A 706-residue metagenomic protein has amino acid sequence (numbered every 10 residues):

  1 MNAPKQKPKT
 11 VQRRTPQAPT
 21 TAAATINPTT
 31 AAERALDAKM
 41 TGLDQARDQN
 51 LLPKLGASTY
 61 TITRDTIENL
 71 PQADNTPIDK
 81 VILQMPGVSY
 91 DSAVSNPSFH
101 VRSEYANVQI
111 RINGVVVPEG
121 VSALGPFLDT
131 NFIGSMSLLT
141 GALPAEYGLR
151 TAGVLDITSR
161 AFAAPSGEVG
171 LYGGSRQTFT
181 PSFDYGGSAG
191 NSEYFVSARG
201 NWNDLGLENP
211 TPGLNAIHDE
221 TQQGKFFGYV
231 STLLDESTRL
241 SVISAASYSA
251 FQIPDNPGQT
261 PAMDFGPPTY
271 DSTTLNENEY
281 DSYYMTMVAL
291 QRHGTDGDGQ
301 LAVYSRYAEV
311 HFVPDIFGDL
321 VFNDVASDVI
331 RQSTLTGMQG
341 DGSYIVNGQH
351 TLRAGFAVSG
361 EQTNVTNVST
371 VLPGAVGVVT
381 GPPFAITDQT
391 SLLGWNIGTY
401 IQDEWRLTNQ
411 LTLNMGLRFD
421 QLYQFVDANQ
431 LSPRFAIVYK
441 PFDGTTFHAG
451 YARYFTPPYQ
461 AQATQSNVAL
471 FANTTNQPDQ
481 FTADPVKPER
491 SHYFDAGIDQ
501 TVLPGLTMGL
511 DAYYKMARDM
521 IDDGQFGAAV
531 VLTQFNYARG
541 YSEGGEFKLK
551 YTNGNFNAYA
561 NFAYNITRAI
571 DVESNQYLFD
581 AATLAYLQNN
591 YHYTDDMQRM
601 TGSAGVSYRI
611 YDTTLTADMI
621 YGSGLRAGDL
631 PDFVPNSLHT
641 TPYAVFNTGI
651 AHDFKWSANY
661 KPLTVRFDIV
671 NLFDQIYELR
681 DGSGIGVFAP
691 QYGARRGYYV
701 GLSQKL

Functional and structural regions predicted by a protein language model:
A31-D44, D48-K54, T59, E68-D74 (+2 more regions): Extracytoplasmic beta-strand/coil segments of soluble accessory domains associated with Gram-negative outer-membrane
I78-V81, P97-H100, A123-P126, L138 (+2 more regions): N-terminal periplasmic accessory domains that precede and gate Gram-negative outer-membrane beta-barrel machines
H100, V115-G141, G228: Short acidic/polar hinge/loop motifs at secondary-structure boundaries that mediate gating or recognition
S175-W202, G213-P254, N278-D298, V346-Q349 (+1 more regions): Transmembrane beta-barrel wall of Gram-negative outer-membrane proteins
T232-L233, Y591-L706: Conserved C-terminal beta-signal and adjacent last beta-strands/turns of outer-membrane beta-barrel proteins
A250-D264, S369, F425, D443-Y493 (+5 more regions): Surface-exposed extracellular loop regions of Gram-negative outer-membrane beta-barrel proteins, predominantly
D298-P314, K440, Q462, D484-N536 (+4 more regions): Membrane-embedded beta-barrel scaffold of Gram-negative outer-membrane proteins
R406-T408, G509-M516, F535-D629, S703: Gram-negative outer-membrane beta-barrel transporters
